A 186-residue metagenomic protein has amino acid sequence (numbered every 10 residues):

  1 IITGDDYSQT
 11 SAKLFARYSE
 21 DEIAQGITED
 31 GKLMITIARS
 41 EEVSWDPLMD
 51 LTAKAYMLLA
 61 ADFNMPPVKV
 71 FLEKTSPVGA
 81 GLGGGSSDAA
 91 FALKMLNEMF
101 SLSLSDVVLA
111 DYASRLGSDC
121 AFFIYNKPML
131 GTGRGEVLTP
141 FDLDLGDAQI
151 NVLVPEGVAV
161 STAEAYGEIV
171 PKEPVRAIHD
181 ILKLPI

Functional and structural regions predicted by a protein language model:
I1, T52, G85, V152-V154 (+1 more regions): Residue-level signal for inorganic ion chemistry
I1-A80, E98-V107, L143-G146, V158: ATP-binding N-lobe of GHMP and related small-molecule kinases
Q9-T10, A16, L102-I186: ATP-dependent small-molecule kinase catalytic core of the GHMP/sugar-kinase superfamily and closely related
M34-T36, A90, I186: A short alpha-helix capping/helix-coil boundary motif
L51-A55, F91, Y112, E164: Residues within well-formed alpha-helices
D62-E136: Gly/Ser-rich oxyanion-binding loop with an adjacent helix/lid that shapes the negatively charged ligand pocket
